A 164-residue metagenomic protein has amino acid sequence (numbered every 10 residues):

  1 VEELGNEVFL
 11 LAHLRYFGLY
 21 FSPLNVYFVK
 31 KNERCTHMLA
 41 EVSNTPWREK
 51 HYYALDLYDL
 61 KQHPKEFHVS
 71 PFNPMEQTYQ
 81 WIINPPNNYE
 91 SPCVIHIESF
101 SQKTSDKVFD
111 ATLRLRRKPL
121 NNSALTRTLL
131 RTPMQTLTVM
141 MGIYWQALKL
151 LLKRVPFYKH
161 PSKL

Functional and structural regions predicted by a protein language model:
V1-L164: Mature, function-bearing regions of proteins
